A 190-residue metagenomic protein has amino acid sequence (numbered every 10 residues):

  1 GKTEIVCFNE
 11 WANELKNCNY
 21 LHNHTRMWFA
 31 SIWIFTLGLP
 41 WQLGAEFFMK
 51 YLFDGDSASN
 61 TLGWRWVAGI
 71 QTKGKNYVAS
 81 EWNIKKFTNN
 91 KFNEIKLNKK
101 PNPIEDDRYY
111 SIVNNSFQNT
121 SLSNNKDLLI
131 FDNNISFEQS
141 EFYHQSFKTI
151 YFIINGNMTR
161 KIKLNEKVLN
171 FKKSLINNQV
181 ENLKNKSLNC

Functional and structural regions predicted by a protein language model:
G1-N23, S31-N189: C-terminal catalytic domain of photolyase/cryptochrome flavoproteins, centering on the FAD-binding pocket
W28: Short, conserved phosphate-binding/catalytic loop or strand-edge motifs used in phosphoryl-/nucleotidyl-transfer
